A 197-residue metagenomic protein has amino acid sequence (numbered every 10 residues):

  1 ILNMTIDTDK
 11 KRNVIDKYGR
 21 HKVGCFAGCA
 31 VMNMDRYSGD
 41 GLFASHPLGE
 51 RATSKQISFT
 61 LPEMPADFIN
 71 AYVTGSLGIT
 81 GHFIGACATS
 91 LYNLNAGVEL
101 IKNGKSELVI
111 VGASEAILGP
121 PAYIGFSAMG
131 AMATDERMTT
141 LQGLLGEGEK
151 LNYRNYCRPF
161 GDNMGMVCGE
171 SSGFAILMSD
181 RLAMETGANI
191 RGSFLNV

Functional and structural regions predicted by a protein language model:
I1, P62, A66, N70-V73 (+2 more regions): Active-site-proximal alpha-helical scaffold in enzymes
I1-A27, N33-M34, N93-A96: Conserved active-site "lid/cap" helical segment
R12, D16, R20, G24 (+3 more regions): Beta-strand segments within the central parallel beta-sheet cores of soluble alpha/beta enzyme folds
R12-K17, V98-I101, D162-M166: A generic local secondary-structure boundary/capping motif
F26-H82, Y123, S127-G146: Active-site-proximal gating segment of KS-fold condensing enzymes and close homologs
C29-M32, S114-L118, R181-L182, N196-V197: Glycine-rich beta-alpha junction loops
L108, A113-A128: Glycine-rich anion/phosphate-binding loop at the beta-strand->alpha-helix junction
L144-V197: Condensing-enzyme catalytic core mediating Claisen C-C bond formation in acyl metabolism
